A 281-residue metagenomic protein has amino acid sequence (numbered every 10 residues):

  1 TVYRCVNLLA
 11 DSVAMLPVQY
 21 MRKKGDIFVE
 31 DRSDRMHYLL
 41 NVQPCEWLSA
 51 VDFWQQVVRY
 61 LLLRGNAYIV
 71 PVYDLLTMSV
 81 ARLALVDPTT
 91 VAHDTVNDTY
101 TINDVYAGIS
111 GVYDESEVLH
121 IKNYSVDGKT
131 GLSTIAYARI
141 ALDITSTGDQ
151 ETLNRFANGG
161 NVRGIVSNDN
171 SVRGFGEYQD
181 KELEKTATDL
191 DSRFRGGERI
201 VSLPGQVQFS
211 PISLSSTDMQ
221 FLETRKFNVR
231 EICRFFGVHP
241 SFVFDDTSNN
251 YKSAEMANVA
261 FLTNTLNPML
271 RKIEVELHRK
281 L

Functional and structural regions predicted by a protein language model:
T1-F221, R225-F227, E231-S241, D245 (+1 more regions): Structured, contiguous alpha/beta core segments that scaffold functional sites
A254-E255: Small-residue-rich helix-loop
N258-L281: Long, compositionally biased
